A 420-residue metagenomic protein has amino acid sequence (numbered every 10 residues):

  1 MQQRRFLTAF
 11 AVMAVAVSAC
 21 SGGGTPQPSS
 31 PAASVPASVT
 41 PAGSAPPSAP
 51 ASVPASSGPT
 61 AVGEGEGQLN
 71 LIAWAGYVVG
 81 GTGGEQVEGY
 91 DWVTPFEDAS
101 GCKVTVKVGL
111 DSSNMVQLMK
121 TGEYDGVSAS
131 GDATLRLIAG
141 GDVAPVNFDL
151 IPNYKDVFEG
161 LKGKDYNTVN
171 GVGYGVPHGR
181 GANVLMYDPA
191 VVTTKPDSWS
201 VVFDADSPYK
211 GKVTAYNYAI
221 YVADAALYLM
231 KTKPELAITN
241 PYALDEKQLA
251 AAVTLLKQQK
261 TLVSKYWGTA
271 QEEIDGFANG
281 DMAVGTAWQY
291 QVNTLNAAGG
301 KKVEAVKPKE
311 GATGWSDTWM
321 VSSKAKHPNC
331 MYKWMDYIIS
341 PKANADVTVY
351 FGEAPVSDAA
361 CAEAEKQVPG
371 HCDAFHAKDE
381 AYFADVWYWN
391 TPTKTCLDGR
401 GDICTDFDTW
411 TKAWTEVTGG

Functional and structural regions predicted by a protein language model:
C20-S21, V53-R136: Early extracytoplasmic/lumenal segment of secretory-pathway proteins
C20-S30: Bacterial lipoprotein signal-peptidase II cleavage site
N70-E88, E123, S128-A278: Extracytoplasmic ligand-binding site segments that recognize negatively charged/polar headgroups
A133-I138, T286-K302: A ligand-binding cleft/hinge motif common to bilobed small-molecule-binding domains
N153-V157, V253-Q259, Q289, G299-M320: Periplasmic-binding protein-like
V184-V191, L227-L229, W315-H327, D346-V349: A bilobed periplasmic-binding-protein/Venus flytrap-type ligand-binding module shared by bacterial periplasmic
S322-N390: Mature extracytoplasmic/periplasmic domains
A384-G420: Conserved C-terminal helix/tail region of periplasmic/extracytoplasmic solute-binding proteins
